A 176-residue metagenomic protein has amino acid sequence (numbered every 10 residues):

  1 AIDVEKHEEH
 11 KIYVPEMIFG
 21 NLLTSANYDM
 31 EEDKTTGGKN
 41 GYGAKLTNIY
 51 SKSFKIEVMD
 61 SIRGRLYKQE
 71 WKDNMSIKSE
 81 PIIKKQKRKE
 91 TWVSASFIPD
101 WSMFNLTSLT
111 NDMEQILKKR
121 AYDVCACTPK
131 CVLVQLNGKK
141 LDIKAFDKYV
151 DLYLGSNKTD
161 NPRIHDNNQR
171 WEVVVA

Functional and structural regions predicted by a protein language model:
A1-V14, Y28-D151: GHKL-type ATPase core
I18: Short basic (Lys/Arg) and small-residue
N21-A26: A short secondary-structure junction motif
V132-A176: GHKL/Bergerat-fold ATPase module in large chromosome/replication-associated machines
